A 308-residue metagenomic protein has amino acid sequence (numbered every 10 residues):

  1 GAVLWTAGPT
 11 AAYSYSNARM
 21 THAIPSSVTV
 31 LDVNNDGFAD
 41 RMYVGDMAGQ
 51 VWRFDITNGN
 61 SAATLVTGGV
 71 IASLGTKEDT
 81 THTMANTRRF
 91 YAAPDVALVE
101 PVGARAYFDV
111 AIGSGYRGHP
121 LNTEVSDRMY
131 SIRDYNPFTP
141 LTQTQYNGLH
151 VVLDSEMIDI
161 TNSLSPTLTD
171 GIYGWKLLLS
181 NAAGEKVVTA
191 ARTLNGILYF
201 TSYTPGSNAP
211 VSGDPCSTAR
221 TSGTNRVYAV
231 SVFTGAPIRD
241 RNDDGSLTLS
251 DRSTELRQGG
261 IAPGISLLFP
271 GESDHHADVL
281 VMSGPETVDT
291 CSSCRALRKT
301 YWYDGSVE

Functional and structural regions predicted by a protein language model:
G1-E308: Beta-propeller fold recognition
